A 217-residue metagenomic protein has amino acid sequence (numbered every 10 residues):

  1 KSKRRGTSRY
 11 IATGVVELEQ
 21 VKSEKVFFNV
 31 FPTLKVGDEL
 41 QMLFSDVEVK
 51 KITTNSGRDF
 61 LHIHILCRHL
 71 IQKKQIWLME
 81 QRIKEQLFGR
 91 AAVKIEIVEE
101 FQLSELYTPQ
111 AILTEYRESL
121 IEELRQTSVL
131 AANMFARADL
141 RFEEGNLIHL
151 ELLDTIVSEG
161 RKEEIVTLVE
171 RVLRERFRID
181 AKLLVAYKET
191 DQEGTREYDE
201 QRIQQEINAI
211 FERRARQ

Functional and structural regions predicted by a protein language model:
K1-Q217: Intrinsically disordered, low-complexity basic tails and flexible linkers associated with large NTP-driven
